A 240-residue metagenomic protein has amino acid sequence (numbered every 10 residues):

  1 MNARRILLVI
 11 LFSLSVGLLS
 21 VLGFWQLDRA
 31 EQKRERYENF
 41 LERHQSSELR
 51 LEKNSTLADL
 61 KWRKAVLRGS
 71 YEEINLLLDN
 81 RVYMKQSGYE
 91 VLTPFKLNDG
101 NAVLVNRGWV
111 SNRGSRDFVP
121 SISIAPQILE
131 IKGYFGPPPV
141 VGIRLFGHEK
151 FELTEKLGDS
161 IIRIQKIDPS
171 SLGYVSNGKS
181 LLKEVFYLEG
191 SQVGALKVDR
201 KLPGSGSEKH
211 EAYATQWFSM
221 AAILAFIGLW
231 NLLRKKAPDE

Functional and structural regions predicted by a protein language model:
M1-N54, L60-E240: Surface-exposed, charge/polar-rich loops and edge strands
